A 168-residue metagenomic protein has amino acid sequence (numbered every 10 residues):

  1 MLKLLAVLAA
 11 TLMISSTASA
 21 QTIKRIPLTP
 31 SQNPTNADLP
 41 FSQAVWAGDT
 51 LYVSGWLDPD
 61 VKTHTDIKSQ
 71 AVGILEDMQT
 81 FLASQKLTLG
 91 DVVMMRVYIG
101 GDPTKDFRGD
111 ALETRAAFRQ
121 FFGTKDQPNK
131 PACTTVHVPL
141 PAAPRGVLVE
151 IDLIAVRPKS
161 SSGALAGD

Functional and structural regions predicted by a protein language model:
L4-L8, L12, S16-V93, I99-D168: N-terminal presequence-like segments and the immediate start of the first folded domain
